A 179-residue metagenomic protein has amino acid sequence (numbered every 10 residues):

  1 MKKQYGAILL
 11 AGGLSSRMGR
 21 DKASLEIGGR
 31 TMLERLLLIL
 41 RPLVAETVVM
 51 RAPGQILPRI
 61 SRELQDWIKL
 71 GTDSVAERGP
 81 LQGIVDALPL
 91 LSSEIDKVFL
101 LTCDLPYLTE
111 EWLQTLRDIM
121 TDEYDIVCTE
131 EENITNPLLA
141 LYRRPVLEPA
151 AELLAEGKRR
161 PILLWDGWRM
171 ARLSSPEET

Functional and structural regions predicted by a protein language model:
K2-K158, L163-T179: Nucleotide and nucleotide-moiety/phosphate-recognizing core
